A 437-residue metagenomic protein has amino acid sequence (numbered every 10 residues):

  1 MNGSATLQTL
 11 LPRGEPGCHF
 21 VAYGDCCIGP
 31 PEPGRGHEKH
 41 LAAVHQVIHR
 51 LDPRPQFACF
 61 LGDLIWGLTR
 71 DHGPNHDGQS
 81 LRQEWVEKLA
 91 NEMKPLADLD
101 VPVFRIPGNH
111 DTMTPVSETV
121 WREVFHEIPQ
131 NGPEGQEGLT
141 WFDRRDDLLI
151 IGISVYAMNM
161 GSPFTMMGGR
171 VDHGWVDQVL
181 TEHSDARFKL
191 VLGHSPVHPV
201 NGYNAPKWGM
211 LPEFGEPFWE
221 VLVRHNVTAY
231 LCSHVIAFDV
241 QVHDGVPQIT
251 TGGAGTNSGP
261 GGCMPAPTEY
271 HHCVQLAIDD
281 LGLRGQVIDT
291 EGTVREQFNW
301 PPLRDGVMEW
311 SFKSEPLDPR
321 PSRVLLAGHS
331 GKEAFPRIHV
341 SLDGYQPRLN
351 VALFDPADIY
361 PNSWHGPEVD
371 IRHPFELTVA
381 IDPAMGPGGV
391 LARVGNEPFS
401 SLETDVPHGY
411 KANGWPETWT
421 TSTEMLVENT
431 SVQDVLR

Functional and structural regions predicted by a protein language model:
M1-R82: N-terminal active-site segment of His-dependent metallophosphoesterases
N2, V274-M308: A short C-terminal boundary segment appended to hydrolase-like catalytic domains
T6-L7, R70-F188, N204-A229, A237-D279 (+1 more regions): Extended active-site neighborhood of metal-dependent phosphoesterases/phosphodiesterases
D305-L317: A carbohydrate-recognition surface predominantly in extracellular/luminal proteins
A327-A352: Glycan-recognition/cleft segments
F354-E376: Short, aromatic/His-centered strand-loop micro-motif at the edge of beta-sheets
H373-P383, V390-A392: Short tryptophan-centered beta-strand motifs in secreted/extracellular beta-sheet-rich domains of glycan-recognition
S401-L436: Flexible glycan-contacting loops in extracellular carbohydrate-active proteins
